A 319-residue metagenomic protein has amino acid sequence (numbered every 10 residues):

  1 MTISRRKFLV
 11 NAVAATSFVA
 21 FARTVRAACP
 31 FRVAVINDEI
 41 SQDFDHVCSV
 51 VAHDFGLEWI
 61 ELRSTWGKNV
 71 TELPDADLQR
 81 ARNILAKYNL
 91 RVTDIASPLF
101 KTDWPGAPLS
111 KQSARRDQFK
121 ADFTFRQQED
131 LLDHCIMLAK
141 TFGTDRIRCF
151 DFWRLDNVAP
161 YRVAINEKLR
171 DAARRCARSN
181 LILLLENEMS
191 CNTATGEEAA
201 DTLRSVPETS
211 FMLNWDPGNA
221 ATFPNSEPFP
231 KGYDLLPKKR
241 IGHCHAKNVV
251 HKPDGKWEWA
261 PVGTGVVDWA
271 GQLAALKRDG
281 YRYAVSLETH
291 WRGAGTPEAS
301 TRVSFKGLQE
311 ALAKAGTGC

Functional and structural regions predicted by a protein language model:
M1-T16: N-terminal secretory signal peptides and thylakoid transit peptides that target proteins across membranes
A12-A14, F18-A22, H46-S49, D103-L213 (+2 more regions): Active-site acidic/histidine proton-transfer and metal-coordination neighborhood in alpha/beta enzyme cores
F21-H46, V50: C-terminal segment of N-terminal export signals and the immediately downstream linker at the start of the mature
F31-N37, E58-L62, V92-S97, I147-C149 (+4 more regions): Hydrophobic faces of well-ordered beta-strands that scaffold small-molecule active sites in alpha/beta enzyme cores
H46-T65: Catalytic domains of carbohydrate-active enzymes, especially glycoside hydrolases
V51, I60, L85, A139 (+5 more regions): Conserved, mostly hydrophobic/aromatic
W59, I95, E167-V266, A270: Acidic/histidine-rich catalytic cores of soluble enzymes
R63-A81, L85, D156: Glycine-rich, proline-tolerant flexible connector loops at the mouths of alpha/beta enzymes
